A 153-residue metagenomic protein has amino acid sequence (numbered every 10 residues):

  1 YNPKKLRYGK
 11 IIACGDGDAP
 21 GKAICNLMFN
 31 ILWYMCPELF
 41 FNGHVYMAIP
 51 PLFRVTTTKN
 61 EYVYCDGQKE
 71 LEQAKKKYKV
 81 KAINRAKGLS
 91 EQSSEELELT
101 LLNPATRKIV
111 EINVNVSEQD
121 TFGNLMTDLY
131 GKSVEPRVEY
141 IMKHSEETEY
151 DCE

Functional and structural regions predicted by a protein language model:
Y1-E153: Conserved phosphate-chemistry cores used by DNA topoisomerases
